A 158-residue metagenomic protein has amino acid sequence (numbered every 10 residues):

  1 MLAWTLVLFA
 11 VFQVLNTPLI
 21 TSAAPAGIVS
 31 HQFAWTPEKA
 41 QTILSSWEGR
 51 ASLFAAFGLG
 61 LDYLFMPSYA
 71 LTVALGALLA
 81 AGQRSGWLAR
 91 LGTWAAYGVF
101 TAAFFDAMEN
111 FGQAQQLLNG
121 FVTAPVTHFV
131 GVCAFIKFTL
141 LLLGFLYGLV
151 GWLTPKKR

Functional and structural regions predicted by a protein language model:
M1-A10, V14, K137-P155: Hydrophobic alpha-helical transmembrane segments
M1-G58, F121: Interfacial loop at the N-terminal end of multi-pass membrane proteins
M1-T5, F65, A95-A102, A134-L140: Hydrophobic alpha-helical transmembrane segments of polytopic
W47-F57, R84-W94, N119-C133: Membrane-interfacial loop-to-transmembrane-helix junctions in polytopic alpha-helical membrane proteins
A56-L71, F129-L142: Membrane-interface loop-to-helix entry segments
A77-R84, W152-K157: Structural signal for the C-terminal ends of transmembrane alpha-helices and the immediately following loop
L79-L118: Hydrophobic alpha-helical transmembrane segments of integral membrane proteins
A102-V150: Alpha-helical transmembrane segments of multi-pass integral membrane proteins, characterized by long hydrophobic
